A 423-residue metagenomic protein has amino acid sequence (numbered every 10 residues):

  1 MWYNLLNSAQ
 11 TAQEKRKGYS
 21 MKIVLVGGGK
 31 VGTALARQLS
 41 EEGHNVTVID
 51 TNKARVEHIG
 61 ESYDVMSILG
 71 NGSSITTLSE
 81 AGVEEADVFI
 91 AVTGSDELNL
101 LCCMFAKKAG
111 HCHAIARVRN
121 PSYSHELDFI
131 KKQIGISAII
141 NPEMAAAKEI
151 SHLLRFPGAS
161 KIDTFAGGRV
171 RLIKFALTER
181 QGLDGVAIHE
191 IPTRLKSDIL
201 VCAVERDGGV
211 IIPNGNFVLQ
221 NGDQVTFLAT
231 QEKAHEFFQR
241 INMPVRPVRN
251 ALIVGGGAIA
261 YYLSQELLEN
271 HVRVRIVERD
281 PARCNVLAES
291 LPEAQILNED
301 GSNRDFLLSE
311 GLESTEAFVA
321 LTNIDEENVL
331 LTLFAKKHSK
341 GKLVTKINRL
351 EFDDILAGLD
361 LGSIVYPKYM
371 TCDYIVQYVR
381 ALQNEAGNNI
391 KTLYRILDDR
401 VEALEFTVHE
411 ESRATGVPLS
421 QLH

Functional and structural regions predicted by a protein language model:
W2-A9, E14-H423: Cytosolic regulatory regions of ion transport systems
